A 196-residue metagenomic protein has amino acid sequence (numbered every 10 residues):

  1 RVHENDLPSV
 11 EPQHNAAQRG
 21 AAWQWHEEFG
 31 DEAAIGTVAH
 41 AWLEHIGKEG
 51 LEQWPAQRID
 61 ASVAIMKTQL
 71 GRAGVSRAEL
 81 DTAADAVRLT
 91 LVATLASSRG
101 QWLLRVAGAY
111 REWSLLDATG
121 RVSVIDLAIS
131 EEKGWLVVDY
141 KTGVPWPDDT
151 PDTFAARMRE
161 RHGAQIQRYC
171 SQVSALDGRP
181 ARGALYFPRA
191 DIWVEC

Functional and structural regions predicted by a protein language model:
R1-C196: Structural signature of nuclease core domains in nucleic-acid processing machines
